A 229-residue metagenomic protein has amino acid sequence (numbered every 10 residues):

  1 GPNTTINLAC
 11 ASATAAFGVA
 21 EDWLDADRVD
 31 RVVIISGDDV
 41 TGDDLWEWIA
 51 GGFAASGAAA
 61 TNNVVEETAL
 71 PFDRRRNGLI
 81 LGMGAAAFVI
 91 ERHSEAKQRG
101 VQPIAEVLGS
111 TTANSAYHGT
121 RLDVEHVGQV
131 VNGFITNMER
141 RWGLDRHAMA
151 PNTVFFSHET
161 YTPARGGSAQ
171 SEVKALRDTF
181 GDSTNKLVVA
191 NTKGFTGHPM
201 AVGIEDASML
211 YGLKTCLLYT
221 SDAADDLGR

Functional and structural regions predicted by a protein language model:
G1, D22-D25, T41, G52-I80 (+3 more regions): Conserved "HGTGT" condensation-loop signature of ketosynthase/thiolase-family condensing enzymes that catalyze
N7, V32-D38, L108: Short beta-strand segments
A13: Short conserved active-site loop signatures built around small residues
A16-F17: Active-site histidine-anchored catalytic micro-motif
R28-D30: Short, high-confidence coil segments that cap the C-terminus of an alpha-helix and link into the following beta-strand
D44-E47: Short, solvent-exposed loop/turn and secondary-structure capping segments
I90-R92: Short beta-strand-to-turn element immediately C-terminal to the catalytic PLP-Schiff-base lysine in fold type I
